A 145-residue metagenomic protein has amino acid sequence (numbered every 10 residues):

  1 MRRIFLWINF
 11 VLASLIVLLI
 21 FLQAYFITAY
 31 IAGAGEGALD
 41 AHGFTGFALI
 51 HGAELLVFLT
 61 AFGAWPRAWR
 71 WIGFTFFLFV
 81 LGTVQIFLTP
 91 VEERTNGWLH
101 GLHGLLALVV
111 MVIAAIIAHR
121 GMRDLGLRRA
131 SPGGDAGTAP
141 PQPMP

Functional and structural regions predicted by a protein language model:
M1-P145: Polytopic transmembrane helical bundles with strong interfacial aromatic enrichment
